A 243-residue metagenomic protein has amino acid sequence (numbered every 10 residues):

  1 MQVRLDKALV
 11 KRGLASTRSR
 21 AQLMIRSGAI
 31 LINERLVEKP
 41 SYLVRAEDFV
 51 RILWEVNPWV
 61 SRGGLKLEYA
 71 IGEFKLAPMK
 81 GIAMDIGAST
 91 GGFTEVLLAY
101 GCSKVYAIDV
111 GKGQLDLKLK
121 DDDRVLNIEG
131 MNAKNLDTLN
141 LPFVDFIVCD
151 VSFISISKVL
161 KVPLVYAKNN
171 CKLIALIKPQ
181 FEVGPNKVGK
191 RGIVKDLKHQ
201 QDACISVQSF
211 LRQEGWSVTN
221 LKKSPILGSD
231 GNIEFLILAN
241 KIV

Functional and structural regions predicted by a protein language model:
M1-A46, I82: A basic, amphipathic helix-loop patch mediating RNA/tRNA/ribosome contacts
I30, S103-Y106: Short beta-strand element of Class I
M79-S89: Conserved class I S-adenosyl-L-methionine
V96-K104, N170: Conserved S-adenosyl-L-methionine
Y106-K158: S-adenosyl-L-methionine
S157-I174: A short glycine-rich, Lys/Arg-flanked "PGG" loop and its adjoining helix->strand segment in the class I
P179-D196: Short, glycine-/aromatic-enriched active-site segment of Class I SAM-dependent methyltransferases
I226-V243: Core SAM-dependent methyltransferase catalytic element
